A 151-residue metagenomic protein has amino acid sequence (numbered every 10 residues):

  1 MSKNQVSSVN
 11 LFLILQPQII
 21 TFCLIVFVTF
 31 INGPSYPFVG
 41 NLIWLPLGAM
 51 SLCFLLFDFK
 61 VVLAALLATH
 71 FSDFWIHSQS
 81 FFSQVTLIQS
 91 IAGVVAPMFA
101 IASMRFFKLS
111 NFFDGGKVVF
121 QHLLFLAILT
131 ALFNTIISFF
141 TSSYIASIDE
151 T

Functional and structural regions predicted by a protein language model:
S2-P37, M50-A146: Short helix-perturbing small/polar motifs within transmembrane alpha-helices
N41-A49: Hydrophobic alpha-helical segments embedded in the membrane of multi-pass proteins
D149-T151: Hydrophobic alpha-helical transmembrane segments and immediately flanking/interface helices in integral membrane
